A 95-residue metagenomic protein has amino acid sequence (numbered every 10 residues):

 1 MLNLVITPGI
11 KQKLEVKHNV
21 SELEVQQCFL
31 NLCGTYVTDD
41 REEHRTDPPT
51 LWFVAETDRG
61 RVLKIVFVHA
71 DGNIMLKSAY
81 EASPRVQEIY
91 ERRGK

Functional and structural regions predicted by a protein language model:
M1-K95: Ribonuclease/tRNase effector modules and their secretory precursors
